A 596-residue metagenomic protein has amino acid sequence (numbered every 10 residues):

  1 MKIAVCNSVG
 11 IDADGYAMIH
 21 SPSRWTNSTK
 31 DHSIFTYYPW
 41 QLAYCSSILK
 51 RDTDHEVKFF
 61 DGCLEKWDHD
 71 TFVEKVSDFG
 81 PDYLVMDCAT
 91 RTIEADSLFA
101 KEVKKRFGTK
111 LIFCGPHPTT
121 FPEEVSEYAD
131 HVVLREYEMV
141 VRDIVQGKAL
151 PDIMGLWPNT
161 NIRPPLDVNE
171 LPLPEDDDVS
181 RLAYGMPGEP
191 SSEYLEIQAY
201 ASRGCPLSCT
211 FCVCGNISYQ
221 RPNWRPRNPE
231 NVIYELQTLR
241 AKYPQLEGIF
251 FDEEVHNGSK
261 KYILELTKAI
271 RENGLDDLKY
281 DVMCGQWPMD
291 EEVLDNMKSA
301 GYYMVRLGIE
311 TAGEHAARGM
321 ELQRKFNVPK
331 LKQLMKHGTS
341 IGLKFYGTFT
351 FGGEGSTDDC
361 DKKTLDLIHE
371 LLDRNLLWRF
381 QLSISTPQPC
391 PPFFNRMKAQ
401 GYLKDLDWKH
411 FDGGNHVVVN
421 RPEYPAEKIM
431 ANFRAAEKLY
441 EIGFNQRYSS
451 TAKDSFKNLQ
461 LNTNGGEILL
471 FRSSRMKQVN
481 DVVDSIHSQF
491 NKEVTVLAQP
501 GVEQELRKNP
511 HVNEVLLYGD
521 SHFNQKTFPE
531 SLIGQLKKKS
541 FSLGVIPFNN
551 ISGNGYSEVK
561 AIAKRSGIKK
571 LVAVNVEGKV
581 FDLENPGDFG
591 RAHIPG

Functional and structural regions predicted by a protein language model:
M1-E235, K242: Acidic, low-complexity intrinsically disordered segments
K2-A17, S21-H32, I153-W157, D359-K457: C-terminal accessory regions of radical SAM enzymes
D52-D54, K104-T109, R271-D277, L372-L376 (+1 more regions): Short helix-capping segments at alpha-helix termini
S77-Y83, L246, Y302, S540-S542: Short acidic/histidine-rich motifs immediately flanking catalytic phosphotransfer sites in two-component signaling
S97-F107, T267-R271, D295-K298, M335-T339 (+2 more regions): Surface-exposed amphipathic alpha-helices with a cationic face
V103-F113, D276-Y280, K344, F490-V494: Short beta-strand/loop segments at the ligand-binding rim of alpha/beta enzyme cores
N169, P174-F345, D366: Radical SAM [4Fe-4S] cluster-binding motif and immediate context
E467-E493, L497-A592: Active-site and donor-binding regions of nucleotide-sugar-utilizing enzymes
